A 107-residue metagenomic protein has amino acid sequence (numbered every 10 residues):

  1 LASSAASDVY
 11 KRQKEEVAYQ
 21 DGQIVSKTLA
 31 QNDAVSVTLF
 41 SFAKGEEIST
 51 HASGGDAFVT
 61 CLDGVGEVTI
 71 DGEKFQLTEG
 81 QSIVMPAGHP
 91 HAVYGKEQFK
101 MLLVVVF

Functional and structural regions predicted by a protein language model:
L1-A6, Y10: Single conserved hydrophobic/aromatic residue that forms the stacking wall/gate of nucleotide- or nucleobase-binding
E15-E46, V104-F107: A short glycine-rich, His/Asp/Glu-containing loop-to-beta-strand
S41, G54-V68: Short, conserved beta-strand element in jelly-roll/cupin
L62-D63, T78-E79, E97: A cytosolic small-molecule/anion-sensing beta-strand core signal
G72-A87: Short acidic-glycine-tyrosine-enriched beta hairpin
A87-F107: Ligand-binding loop in jelly-roll beta-barrel domains
